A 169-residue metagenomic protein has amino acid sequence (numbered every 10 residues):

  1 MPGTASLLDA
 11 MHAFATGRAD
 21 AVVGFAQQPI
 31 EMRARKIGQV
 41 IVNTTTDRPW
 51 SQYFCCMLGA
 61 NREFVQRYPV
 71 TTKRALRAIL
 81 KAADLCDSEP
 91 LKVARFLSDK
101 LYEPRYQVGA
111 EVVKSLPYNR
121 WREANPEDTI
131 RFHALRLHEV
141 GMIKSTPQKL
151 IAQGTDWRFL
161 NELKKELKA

Functional and structural regions predicted by a protein language model:
M1-S6: Short beta-strand-to-loop elements that line the ligand-binding cleft of bilobed periplasmic-binding protein-like
D9-K100: Pocket-lining segment of extracytoplasmic ligand-binding domains
V23, I41, Q107, T146-P147: A generic structural-conservation signal
E31-M32, P49-S51, S115-L116, Q153-F159: Short secondary-structure boundary/hinge segments and terminal tails
V42, A60, E103, W121-P126 (+1 more regions): Short alpha-helix boundary/capping motifs
V42-T44, P117, N125, K149-L150: Short, solvent-exposed coil/turn linker segments
Q66-S145: Secondary-structure end/capping motifs
H138-A169: Conserved C-terminal helix/tail region of periplasmic/extracytoplasmic solute-binding proteins
